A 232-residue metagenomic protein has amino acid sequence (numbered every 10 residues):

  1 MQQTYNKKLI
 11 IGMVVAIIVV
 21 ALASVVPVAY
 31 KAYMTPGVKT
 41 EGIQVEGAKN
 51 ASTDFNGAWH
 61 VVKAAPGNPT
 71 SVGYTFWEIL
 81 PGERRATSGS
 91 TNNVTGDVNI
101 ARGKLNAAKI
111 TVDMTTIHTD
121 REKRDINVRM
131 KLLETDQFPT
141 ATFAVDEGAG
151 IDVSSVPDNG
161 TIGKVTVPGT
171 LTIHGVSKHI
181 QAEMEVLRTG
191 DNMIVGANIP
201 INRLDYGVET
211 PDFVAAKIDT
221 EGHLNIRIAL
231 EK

Functional and structural regions predicted by a protein language model:
Q2-K232: Low-complexity, acidic/polar, glycine-enriched regions of mature
